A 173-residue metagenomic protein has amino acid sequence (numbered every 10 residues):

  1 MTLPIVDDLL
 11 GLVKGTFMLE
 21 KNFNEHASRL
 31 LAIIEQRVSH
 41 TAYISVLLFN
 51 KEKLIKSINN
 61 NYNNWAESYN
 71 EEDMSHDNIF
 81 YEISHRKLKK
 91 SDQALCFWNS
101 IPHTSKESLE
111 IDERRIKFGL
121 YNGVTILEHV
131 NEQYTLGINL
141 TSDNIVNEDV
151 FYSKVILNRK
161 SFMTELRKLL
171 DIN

Functional and structural regions predicted by a protein language model:
M1-L9, H85-R86, Q133: Short, compositionally biased low-complexity segments
T2, L10-L30, R37, L136 (+1 more regions): Juxtadomain coupling helices with adjacent low-complexity linkers
L9, K21, A32-F118: Structured interaction and signal-relay segments at domain junctions
S45, I55-S57, N131, G137 (+1 more regions): Generic local-structure boundary detector
S75-F80, H129-V130, R167-I172: Short C-terminal domain-edge/linker segments immediately following a structured domain
L95-E165: Sensory/regulatory domains in signal-transduction proteins
